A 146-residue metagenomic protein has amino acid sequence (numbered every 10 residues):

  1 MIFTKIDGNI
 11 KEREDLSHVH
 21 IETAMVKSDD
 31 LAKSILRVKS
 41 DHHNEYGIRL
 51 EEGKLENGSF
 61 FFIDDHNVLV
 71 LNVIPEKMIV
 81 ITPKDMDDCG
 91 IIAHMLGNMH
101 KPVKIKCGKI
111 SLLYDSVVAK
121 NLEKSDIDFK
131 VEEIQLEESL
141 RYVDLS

Functional and structural regions predicted by a protein language model:
M1-E52: Intrinsically disordered, low-complexity, positively charged segments
M1-H18, S111-S146: Helix-rich terminal scaffold detector
V38, I81, I110-L113: Generic recognition of long tandem-repeat/solenoid scaffolds
V38, L71, P102-K104: Short, exposed beta-strand/loop patches in secreted or surface proteins that constitute
K54-E56, F61: Short, well-ordered loop/turn sites that connect or cap secondary structure elements
V70-P83: Short glycine-/aliphatic-rich beta-strand segments at the starts of folded cytosolic domains
D87-F129: Conserved, well-structured core segments that form or line functional sites
